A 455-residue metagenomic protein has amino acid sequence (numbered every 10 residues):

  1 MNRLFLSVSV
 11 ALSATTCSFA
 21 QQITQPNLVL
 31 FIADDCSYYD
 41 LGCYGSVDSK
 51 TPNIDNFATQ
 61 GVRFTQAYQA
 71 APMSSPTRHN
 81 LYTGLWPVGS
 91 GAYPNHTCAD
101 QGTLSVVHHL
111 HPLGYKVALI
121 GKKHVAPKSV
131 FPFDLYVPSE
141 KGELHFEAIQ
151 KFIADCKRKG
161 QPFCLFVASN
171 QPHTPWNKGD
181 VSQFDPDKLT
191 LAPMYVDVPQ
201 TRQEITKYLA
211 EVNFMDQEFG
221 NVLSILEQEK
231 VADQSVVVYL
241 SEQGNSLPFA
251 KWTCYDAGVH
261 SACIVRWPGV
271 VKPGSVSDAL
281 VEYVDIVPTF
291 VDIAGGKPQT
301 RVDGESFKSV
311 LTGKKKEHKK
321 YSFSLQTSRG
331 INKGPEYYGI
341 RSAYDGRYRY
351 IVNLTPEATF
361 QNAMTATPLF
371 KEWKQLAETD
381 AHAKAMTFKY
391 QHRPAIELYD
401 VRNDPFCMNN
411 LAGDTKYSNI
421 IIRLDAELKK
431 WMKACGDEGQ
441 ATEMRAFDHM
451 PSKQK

Functional and structural regions predicted by a protein language model:
N2-F5, T16-E397, P405-K433, D437-K455: Formylglycine-dependent sulfatase
L6-A11: Sec-dependent N-terminal signal peptides
